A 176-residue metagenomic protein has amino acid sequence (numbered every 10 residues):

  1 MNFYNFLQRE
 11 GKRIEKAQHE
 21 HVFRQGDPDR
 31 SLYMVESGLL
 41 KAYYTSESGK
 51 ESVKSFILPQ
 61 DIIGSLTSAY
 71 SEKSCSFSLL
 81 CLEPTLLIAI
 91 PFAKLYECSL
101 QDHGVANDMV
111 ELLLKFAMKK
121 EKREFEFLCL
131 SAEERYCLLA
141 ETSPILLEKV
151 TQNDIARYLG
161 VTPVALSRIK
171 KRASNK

Functional and structural regions predicted by a protein language model:
M1-S37: Regulatory nucleotide-sensing modules
K12, H21, L39-Y44, I62 (+1 more regions): Short beta-strand segments in beta-sandwich/barrel cores
R30, M34-K41, S48, P59-Q60: Glycine- and acidic-residue-biased ligand/ion/polar-headgroup-sensing regions
Y43, S65-L66, E97-C98, L139 (+1 more regions): Residues that scaffold the ATP/ADP-binding catalytic core of kinase and kinase-like folds
V53-E111: Cyclic-nucleotide recognition modules
S99-D102, K120, T142-L147: Basic, amphipathic alpha-helical hairpins
F116-F125: Short, Lys/Arg-enriched N-terminal segment that forms or immediately precedes the first helix of a structured domain
L130-K176: Phosphate-/nucleic-acid-contacting segments
